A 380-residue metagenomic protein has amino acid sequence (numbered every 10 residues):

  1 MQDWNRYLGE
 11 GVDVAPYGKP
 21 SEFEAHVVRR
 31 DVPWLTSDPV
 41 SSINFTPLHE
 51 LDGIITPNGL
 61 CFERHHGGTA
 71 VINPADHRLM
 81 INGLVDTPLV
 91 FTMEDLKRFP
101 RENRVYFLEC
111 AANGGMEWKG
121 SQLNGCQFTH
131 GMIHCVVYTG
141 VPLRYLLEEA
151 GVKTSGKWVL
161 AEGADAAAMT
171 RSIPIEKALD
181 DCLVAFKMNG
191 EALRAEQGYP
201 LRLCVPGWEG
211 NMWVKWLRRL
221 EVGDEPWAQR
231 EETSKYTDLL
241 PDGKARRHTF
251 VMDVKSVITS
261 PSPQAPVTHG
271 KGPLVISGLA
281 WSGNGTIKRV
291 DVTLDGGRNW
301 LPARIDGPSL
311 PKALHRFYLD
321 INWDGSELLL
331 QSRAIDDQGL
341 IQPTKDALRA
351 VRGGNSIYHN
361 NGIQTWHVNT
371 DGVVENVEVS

Functional and structural regions predicted by a protein language model:
D3-S380: Structured, non-membrane catalytic/scaffold regions adjacent to prosthetic-group chemistry
